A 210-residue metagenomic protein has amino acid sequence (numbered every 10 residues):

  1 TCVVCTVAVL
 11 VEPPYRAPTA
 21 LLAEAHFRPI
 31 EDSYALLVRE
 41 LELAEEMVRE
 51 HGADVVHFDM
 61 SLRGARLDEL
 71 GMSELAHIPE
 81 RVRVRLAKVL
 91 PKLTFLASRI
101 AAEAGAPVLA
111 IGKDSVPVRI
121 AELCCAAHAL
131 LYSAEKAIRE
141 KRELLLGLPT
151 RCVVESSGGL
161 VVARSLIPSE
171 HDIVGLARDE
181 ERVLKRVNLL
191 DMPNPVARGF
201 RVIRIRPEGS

Functional and structural regions predicted by a protein language model:
T1-V4: Gly/Thr-rich phosphate-binding beta-strand-loop-beta motif of the actin/hexokinase/Hsp70
V9-V11: Glycine- and small hydrophobic-enriched segments that form the cores of compact globular domains
P13-T19, A25-S210: Long, contiguous domain-sized segments
